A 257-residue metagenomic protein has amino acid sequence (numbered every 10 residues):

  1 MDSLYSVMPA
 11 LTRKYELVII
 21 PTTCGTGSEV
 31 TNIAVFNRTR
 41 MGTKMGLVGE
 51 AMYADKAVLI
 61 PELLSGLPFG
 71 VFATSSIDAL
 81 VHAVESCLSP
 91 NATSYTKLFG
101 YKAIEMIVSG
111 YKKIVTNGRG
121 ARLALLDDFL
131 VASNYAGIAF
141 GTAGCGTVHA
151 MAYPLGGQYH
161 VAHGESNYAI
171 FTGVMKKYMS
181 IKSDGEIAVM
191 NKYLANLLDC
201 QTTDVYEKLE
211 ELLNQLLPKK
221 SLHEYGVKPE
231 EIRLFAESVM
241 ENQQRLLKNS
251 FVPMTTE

Functional and structural regions predicted by a protein language model:
D2-A92, E186-V189: A glycine/threonine-rich phosphate-anchoring loop and its flanking beta-alpha core in nucleotide/phosphate-binding
G25, N134-N167, Q244-L246: Glycine-rich phosphate/pyrophosphate-binding beta-alpha loops
A51-A57, V108, T142-V148: Acidic-glycine-rich active-site phosphate/pyrophosphate-binding loop
F69-Y135, A139: C-terminal and late-domain segments of enzyme folds
L80-V84, F129-G137, M151, F171 (+3 more regions): Short alpha-helical scaffolding segments that buttress acidic/His motifs in well-ordered protein cores
Q158-E231: Gly/Pro-rich interdomain helix-loop hinge
E230-E257: Short, amphipathic C-terminal "tail helix"
